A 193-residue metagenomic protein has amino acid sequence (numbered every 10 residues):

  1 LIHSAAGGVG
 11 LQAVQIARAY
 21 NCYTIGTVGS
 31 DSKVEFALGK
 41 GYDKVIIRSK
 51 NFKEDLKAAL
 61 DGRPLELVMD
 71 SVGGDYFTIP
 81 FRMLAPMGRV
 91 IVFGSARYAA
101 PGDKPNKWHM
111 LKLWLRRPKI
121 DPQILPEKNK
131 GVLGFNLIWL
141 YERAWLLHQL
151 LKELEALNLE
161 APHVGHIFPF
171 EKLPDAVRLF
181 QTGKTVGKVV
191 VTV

Functional and structural regions predicted by a protein language model:
L1-V193: Terminal helix/beta-alpha structural elements that buttress the NAD(P)+-binding lobe
